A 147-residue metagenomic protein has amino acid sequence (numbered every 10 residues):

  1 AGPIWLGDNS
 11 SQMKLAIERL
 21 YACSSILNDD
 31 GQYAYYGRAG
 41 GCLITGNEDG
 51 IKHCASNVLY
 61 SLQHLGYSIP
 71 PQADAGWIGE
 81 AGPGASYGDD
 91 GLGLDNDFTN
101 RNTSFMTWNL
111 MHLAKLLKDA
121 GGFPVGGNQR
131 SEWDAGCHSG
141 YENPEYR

Functional and structural regions predicted by a protein language model:
A1-S68: Helix-loop-strand module that forms the ligand-binding subsite of alpha/beta enzymes
S68-R147: Glycine-rich phosphate/pyrophosphate-binding loop and the adjoining helix
